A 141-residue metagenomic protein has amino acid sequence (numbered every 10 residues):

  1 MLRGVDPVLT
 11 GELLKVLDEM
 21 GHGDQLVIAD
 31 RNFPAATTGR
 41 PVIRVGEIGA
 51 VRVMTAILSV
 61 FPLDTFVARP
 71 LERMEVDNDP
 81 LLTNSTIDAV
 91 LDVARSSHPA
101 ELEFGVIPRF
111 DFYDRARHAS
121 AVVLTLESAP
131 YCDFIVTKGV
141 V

Functional and structural regions predicted by a protein language model:
M1, L9-L13, A29, G49-V53 (+5 more regions): General structural feature for long, well-ordered alpha-helical segments within catalytic domains of soluble enzymes
M1-R44: Long, hydrophobic N-terminal alpha-helical segment
D6, L14, D18-H22, L58-F66 (+2 more regions): Generic secondary-structure signature for well-ordered alpha-helical cores
D24, I28-N32, G39-A56, V60 (+2 more regions): Conserved mixed alpha/beta catalytic, RNA-binding, or beta-rich assembly cores of soluble enzyme, regulatory
D24-V27, P41-I43, D64-R73, E101-F104 (+2 more regions): Structural motif
V45, M54-V93: Glycine-rich nucleotide/cofactor/substrate-binding loop typically near the N-terminus or early in the first domain
N78-V141: Glycine-rich, aromatic-bearing surface loops/beta-hairpins
